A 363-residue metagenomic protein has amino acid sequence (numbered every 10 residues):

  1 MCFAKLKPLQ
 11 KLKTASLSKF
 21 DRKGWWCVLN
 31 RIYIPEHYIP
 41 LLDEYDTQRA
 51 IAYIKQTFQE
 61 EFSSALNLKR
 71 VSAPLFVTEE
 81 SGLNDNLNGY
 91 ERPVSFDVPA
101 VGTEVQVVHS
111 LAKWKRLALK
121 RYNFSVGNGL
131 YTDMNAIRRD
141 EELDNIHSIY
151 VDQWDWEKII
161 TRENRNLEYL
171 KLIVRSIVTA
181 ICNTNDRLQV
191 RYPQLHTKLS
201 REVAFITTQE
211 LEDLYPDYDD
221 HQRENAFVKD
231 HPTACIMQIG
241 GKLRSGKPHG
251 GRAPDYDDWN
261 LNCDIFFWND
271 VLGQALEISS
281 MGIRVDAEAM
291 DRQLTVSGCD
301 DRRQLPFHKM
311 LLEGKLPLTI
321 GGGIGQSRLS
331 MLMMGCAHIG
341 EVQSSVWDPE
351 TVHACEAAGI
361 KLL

Functional and structural regions predicted by a protein language model:
A4, T14-A15: Ala/Thr-enriched low-complexity intrinsically disordered regions
G24-H147, D155-I159: Class II aminoacyl-tRNA synthetase-like tRNA-binding/catalytic domains
R49, Y53, T57, R165-L172 (+4 more regions): Generic recognition of stable, solvent-exposed alpha-helical segments in well-folded globular domains
F62-K69, I177-L188, A337: A generic secondary-structure signal for well-formed alpha-helical elements
T132-Q222: Extended, charged alpha-beta segments that form solvent-exposed binding/catalytic grooves in nucleic-acid-handling
I137, T208-L363: A translation/RNA-centric and nucleic-acid-associated enzymatic feature enriched in Class II aminoacyl-tRNA synthetases
